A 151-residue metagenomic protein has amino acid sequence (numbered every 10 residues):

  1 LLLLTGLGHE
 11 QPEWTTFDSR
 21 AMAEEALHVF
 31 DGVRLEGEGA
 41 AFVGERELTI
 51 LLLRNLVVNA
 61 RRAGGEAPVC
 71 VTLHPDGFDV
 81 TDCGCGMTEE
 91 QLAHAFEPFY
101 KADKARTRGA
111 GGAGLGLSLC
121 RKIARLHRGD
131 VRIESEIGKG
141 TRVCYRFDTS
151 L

Functional and structural regions predicted by a protein language model:
L7-P12, A41-E47: Conserved micro-motifs of the catalytic ATP-binding
N59-G64: Short helix-loop "hinge" at the ATP-lid/N-box region of the Bergerat-fold HATPase_c
P68-G77: Short beta-strand/loop element within the Bergerat-fold HATPase_c
D82: Acidic ATP/Mg2+-coordinating residue in the GHKL
M87-K101: Short conserved segment of the HATPase_c
G116, C120: Short alpha-helical Gxxx[C/S/T] motif in the catalytic ATP-binding
R128-G129: Conserved glycine-rich
